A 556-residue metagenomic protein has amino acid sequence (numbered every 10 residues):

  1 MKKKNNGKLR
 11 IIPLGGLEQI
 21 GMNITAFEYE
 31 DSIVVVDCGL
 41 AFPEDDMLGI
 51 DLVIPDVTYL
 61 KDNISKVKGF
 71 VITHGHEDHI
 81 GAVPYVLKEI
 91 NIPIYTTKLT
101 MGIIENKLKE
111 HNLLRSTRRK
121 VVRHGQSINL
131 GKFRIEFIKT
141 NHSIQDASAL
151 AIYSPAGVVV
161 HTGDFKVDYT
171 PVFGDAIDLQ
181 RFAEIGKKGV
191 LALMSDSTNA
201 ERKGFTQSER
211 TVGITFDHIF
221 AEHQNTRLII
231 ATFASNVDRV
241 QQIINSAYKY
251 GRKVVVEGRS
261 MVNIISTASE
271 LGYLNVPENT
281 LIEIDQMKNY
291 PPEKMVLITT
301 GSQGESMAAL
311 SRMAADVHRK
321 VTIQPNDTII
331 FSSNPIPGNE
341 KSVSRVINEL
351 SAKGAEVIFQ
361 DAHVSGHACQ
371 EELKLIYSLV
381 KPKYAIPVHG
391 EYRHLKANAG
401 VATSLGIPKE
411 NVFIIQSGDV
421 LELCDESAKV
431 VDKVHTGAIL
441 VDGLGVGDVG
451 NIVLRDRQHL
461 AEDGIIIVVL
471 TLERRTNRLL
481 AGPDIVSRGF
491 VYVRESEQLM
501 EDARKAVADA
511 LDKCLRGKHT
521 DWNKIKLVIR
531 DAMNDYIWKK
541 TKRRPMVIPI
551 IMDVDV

Functional and structural regions predicted by a protein language model:
K2-V71, H76-N289, A308-T322, K341-S344: His/Asp/Glu-rich metal-coordinating catalytic cores of metallo-dependent phosphodiesterases/hydrolases acting on
I11-P13, R119-V121, A192-M194, I329 (+3 more regions): Conserved beta-strand scaffold positions in the cores of enzyme catalytic domains, especially in NTP/NDP-utilizing
L17, A41-D45, G49, K66-V67 (+5 more regions): A glycine- and charged-residue-rich anion-binding loop/surface
L108, A402, I537: Conserved hydrophobic residues forming the short capping helix/wall of the S-adenosyl-L-methionine
R123, G258, Q416, I551-V554: A general secondary-structure junction signal
K132, A147-A149, I465-I467, V547-P549: Broad gene-expression machinery/nucleic-acid interaction feature
R202-K518, K526-L527, D531: Hard-cation-handling environments
K518-K526, R530-V556: C-terminal tails and terminal domains of large nucleic-acid-associated and other macromolecular-machine proteins
